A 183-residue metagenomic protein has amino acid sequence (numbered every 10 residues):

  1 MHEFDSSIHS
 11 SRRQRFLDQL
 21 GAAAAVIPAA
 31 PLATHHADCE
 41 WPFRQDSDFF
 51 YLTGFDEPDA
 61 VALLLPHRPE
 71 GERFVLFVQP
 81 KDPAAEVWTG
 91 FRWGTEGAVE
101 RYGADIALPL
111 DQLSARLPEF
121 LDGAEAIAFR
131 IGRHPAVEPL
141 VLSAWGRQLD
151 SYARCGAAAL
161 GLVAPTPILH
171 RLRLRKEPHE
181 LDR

Functional and structural regions predicted by a protein language model:
M1-R183: A composition/biophysics-driven feature that prefers long, compositionally simple stretches
